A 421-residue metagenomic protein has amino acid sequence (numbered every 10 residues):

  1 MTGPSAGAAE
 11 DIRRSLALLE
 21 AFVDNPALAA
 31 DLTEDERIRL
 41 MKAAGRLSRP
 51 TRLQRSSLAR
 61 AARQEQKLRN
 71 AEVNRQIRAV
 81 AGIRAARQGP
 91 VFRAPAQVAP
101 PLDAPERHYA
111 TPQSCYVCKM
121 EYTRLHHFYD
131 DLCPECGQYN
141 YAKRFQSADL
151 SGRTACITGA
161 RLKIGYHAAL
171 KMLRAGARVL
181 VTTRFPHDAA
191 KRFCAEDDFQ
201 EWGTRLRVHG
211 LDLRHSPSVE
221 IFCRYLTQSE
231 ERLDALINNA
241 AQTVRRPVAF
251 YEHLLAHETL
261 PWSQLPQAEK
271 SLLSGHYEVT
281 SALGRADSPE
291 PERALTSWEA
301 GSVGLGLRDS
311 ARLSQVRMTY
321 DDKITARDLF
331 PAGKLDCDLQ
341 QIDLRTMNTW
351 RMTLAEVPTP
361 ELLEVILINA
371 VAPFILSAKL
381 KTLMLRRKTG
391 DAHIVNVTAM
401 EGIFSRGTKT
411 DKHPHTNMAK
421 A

Functional and structural regions predicted by a protein language model:
I12-P112: N-terminal alpha-helical interaction blocks
R52, S56, A62-P90, K119-T123 (+7 more regions): Amphipathic alpha-helical dimer-interface segment in Rossmann-like NAD(P)H-dependent oxidoreductases
E106, G203-R207, Y225-N238, P331: A glycine-rich helix->loop->beta "capping" turn within Rossmann-like NAD(P)(H)-dependent oxidoreductase domains
P112-C115, D130: Residues immediately within or flanking Cys/His clusters that coordinate Zn2+ in small zinc-binding modules
N140-P186: Canonical Rossmann dinucleotide-binding motif of NAD(H)/NADP(H)-dependent dehydrogenases/reductases, specifically
A175-C194, T204-G210, A235-N238, R245-H276: Conserved glycine-rich Rossmann-like NAD(P)H-binding loop of the short-chain dehydrogenase/reductase
H209-F222: The beta1-alpha1 cofactor-binding region of Rossmann-like NAD(H)/NADP(H)-dependent oxidoreductases
A241-F374, A378-A421: Catalytic loop of short-chain dehydrogenase/reductase
